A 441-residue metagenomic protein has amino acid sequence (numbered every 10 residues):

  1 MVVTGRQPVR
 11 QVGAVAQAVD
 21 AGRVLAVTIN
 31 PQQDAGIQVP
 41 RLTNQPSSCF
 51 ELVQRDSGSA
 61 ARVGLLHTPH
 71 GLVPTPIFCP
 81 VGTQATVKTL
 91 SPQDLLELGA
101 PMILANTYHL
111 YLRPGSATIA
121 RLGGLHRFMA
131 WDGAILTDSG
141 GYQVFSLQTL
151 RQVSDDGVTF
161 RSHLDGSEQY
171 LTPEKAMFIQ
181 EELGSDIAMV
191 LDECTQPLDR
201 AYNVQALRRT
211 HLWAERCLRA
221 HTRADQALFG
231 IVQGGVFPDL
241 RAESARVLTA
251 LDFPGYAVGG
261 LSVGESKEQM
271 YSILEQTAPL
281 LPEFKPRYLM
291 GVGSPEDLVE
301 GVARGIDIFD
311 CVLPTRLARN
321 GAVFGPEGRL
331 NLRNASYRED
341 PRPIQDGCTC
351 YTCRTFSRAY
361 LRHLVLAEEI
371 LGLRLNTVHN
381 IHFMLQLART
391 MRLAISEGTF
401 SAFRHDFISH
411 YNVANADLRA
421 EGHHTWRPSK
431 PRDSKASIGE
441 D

Functional and structural regions predicted by a protein language model:
M1, L25-A26, D34, P40: Low-complexity intrinsically disordered segments
V2-V3, V9-V15, V19, V24-I29: Hydrophobic alpha-helical signal/anchor motif
P40-L65, V73-I77, K88-T89, D192-T195 (+2 more regions): C-terminal extensions of enzymes
P40-R223, A335-R338: Non-catalytic, usually N-terminal nucleic-acid engagement modules in DNA/RNA processing proteins
R41, R208-H211, A220-I344: Glycine-rich phosphate/ribose-binding loops and adjacent secondary-structure elements that form binding surfaces
G71, I103, D138, Q180 (+5 more regions): Conserved, mostly hydrophobic/aromatic
G71, T210-C217, L248, T277 (+2 more regions): Hydrophobic alpha-helical packing residues
